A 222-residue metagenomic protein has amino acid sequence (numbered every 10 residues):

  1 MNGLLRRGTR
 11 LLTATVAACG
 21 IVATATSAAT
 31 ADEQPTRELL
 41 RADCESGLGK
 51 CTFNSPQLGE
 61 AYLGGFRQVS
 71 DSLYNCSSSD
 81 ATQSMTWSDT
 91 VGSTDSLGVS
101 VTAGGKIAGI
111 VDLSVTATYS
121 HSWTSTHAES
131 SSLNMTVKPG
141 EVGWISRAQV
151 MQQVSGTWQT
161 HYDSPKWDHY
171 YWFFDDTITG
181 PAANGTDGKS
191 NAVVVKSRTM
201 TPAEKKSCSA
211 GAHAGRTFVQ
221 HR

Functional and structural regions predicted by a protein language model:
M1-D32: Secretory targeting and sorting signals
G3, A128, T217-V219: Short amphipathic alpha-helical segments with coiled-coil-like heptad repeat character
L5-T9, S146, S197: Short, intrinsically disordered low-complexity segments
G8, L12, V154-S155, H161 (+2 more regions): Compositionally biased, intrinsically disordered low-complexity segments enriched in polar/proline residues
A14-T24, L48, S55, D95-I107 (+3 more regions): Hydrophobic alpha-helical membrane segments, chiefly transmembrane helices and signal peptide h-regions, characterized
T30-T94, T160-A192, K196, P202 (+2 more regions): Deployable pore-forming modules of oligomeric membrane-permeabilizing proteins
S79-E141, A210: Membrane-insertion modules used to breach or fuse lipid bilayers
S122-T179: Membrane pore-forming effector domains from diverse proteins
